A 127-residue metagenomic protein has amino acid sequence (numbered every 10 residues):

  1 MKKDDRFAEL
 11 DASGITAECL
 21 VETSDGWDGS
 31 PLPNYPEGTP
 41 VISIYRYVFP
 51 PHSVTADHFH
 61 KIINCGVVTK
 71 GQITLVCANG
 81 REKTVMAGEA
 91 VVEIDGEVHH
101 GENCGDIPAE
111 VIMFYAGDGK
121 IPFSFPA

Functional and structural regions predicted by a protein language model:
M1-V41, P126-A127: A short, N-terminal "cap"/entry segment at the start of jelly-roll beta-barrel domains of the cupin/DSBH fold
E37-V41, H52-C65: A short beta-loop-beta micro-motif enriched in histidine and acidic residues
V54-T55, G71-V76, A90: Short beta-strand segments in beta-sandwich/barrel cores
F59, V67, C104-P108: Extracellular/periplasmic catalytic domains that process cell-envelope and extracellular macromolecules
K61-N79: Glycine- and acidic-residue-biased ligand/ion/polar-headgroup-sensing regions
N79-G96: Short acidic-glycine-tyrosine-enriched beta hairpin
D95-I121: Ligand-binding loop in jelly-roll beta-barrel domains
